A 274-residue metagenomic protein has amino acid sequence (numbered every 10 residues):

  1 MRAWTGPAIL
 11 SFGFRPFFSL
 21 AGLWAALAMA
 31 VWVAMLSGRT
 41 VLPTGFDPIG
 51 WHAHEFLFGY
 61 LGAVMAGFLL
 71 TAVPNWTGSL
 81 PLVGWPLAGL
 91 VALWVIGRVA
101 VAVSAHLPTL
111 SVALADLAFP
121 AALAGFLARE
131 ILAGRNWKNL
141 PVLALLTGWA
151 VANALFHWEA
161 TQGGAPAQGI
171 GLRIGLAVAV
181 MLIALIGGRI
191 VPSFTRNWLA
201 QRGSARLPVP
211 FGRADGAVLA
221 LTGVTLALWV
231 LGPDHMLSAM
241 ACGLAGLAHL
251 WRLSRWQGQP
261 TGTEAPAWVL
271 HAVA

Functional and structural regions predicted by a protein language model:
M1-A274: Hydrophobic alpha-helical transmembrane segments of multi-pass integral membrane proteins
